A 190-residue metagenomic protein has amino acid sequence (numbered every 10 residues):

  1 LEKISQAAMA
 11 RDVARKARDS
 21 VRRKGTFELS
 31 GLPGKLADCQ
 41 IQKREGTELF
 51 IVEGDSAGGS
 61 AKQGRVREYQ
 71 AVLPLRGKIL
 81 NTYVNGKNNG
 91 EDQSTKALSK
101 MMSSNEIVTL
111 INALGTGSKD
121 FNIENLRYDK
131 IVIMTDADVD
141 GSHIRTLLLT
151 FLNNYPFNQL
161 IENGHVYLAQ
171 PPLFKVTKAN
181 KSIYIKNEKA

Functional and structural regions predicted by a protein language model:
L1-A10, M134-H143, Y155: N-terminal assembly/transducer modules of large multi-domain enzymes, emphasizing dimerization/partner-binding
L1-K78, V84-G90, F121-I123: GHKL-family ATPase ATP-binding module
K24, P33, H165-A190: Charged C-terminal transducer/switch regions of large nucleotide-driven machines
L32, A61-I131, I161, K178 (+1 more regions): Intrinsically disordered, low-complexity regulatory segments
I51-E53, Y128-D138: Acidic beta-strand-to-loop metal/phosphate-binding motif
S56-G58, G77-L80, D138-D140, V166-L168 (+1 more regions): Conserved nucleotide-binding/hydrolysis micro-motifs of P-loop NTPases
R67-Y69, F151-F157: A short alpha->loop->secondary-structure connector
E106-T109, H143-F151: Alpha-helical scaffold elements adjacent to nucleotide-binding pockets in ATP/GTP-utilizing enzyme cores
